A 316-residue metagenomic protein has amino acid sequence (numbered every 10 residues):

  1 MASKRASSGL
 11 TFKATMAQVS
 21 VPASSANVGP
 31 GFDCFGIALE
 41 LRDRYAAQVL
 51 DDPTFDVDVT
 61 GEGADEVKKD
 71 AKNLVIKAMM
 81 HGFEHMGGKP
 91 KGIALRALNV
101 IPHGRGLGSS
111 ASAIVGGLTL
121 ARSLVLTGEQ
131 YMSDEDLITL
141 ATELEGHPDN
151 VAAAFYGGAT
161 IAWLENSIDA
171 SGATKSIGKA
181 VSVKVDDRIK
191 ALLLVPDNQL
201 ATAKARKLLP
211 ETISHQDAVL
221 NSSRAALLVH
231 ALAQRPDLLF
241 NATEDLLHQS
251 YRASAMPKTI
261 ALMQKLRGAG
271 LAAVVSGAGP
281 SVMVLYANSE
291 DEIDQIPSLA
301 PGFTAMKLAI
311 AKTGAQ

Functional and structural regions predicted by a protein language model:
A2-R105, S123-Y131, S167, T304-Q316: ATP-binding N-lobe of GHMP and related small-molecule kinases
G9-K13, N27, G36-L39, G87-G88 (+8 more regions): Solvent-exposed alpha-helices and their adjacent loops that cap or buttress functional pockets in soluble metabolic
L41, L107-Q130, F155-T160, E165: DPxDG-like acidic metal-binding loop motif
Q48, A154-Y156, T160-N166, A233 (+1 more regions): Short beta-strand-to-turn element immediately C-terminal to the catalytic PLP-Schiff-base lysine in fold type I
K91-A94, I114, L120-V151: Contiguous, small/hydrophobic- and glycine-enriched helical/loop subdomains that border and often "cap" functional
M132-I189, A273-V275, G279: Alpha/beta catalytic cores of group-transfer enzymes, especially the acyltransferase/condensing modules of polyketide
D186-A269: Acyltransferase
A231-Q316: Glycine-rich, charge-dense phosphate/pyrophosphate-binding loop(s) and the adjacent flexible "lid"/catalytic subdomain
